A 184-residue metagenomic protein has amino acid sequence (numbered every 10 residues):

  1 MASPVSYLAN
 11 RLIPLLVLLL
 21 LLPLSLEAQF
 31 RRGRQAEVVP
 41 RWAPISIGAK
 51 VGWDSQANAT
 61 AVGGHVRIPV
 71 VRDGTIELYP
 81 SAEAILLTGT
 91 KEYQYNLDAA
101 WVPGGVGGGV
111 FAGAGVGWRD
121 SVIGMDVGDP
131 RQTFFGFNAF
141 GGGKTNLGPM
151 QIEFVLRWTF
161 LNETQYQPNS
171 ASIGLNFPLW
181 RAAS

Functional and structural regions predicted by a protein language model:
M1-V39, W180-S184: Cleavable N-terminal export/targeting peptides
E27-E77, A84-I85, P178-W180: Short glycine/proline- and aromatic-enriched beta-strand/turn motifs that initiate or cap beta-hairpins
A43-I45, N58-V62, K91-Y95, G108 (+2 more regions): Residues that define the transmembrane beta-barrel architecture of outer-membrane proteins
I47-V51, L78-A82, L97, V110-V116 (+3 more regions): Membrane-embedded beta-strand positions of outer-membrane beta-barrel proteins
V51-A57, I68, A82-T88, P103 (+4 more regions): Transmembrane beta-strands of outer-membrane beta-barrel pores
G63-D126: Gram-negative (and chloroplast) outer-membrane scaffold detector with strong preference for beta-barrel transmembrane
R72-L78, G107-V110, T145-F154, L179-S184: Repeated loop/turn-to-beta-strand initiation elements of outer-membrane beta-barrel proteins
Y166-S184: Outer-membrane beta-barrel "beta-signal"
